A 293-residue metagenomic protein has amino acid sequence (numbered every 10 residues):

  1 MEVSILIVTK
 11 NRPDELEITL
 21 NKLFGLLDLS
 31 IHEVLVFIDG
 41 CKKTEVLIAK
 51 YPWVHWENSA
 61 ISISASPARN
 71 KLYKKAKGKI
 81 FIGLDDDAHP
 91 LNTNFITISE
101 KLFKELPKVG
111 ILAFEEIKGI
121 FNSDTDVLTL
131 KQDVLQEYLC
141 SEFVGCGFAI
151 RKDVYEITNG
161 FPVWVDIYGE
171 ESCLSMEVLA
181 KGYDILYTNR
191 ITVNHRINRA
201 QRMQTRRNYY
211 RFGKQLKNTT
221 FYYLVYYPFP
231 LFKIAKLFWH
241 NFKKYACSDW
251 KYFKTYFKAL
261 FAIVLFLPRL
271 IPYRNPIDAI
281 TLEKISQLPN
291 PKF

Functional and structural regions predicted by a protein language model:
L20-N58: Acidic donor-binding segment of Leloir-type glycosyltransferases
S59-A76: Glycine-rich, basic loop-to-helix element that forms the pyrophosphate-binding segment of sugar-nucleotide handling
F81: Short aromatic/hydrophobic "clamp" motif used to bind/position activated sugar donors
H89-D124: Conserved donor NDP-sugar-binding/catalytic core segment of glycosyltransferases
K118-I120, D133-I150, D166-I167, S172: A recurrent flexible, glycine/aromatic-enriched loop bordering the glycosyltransferase active site that acts as
F148-I150, V154-N159, W164-T192: A short, conserved alpha-helix in the catalytic core of glycosyltransferases
V193, M203-K233, K254-P268: Catalytic core of nucleotide-sugar-dependent glycosyltransferases
F229-F293: Non-catalytic, C-terminal membrane-associated alpha-helical segments of glycosyltransferases
